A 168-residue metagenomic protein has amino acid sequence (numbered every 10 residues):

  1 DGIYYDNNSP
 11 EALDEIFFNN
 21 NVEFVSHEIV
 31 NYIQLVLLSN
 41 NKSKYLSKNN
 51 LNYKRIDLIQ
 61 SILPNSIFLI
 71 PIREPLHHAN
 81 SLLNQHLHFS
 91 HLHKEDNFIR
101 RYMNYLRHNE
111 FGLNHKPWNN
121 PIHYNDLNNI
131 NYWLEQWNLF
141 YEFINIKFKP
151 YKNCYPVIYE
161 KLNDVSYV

Functional and structural regions predicted by a protein language model:
D1-L46, P117: PAPS-dependent sulfation machinery
N21-E28, K48-L51, N129-F140: Soluble or luminal CAZymes and related metallo-dependent hydrolases
V36-N40, F143-Y155: A structural motif corresponding to the C-terminal end of an alpha-helix and its immediate exit/capping segment
K44-K48, P156-I158: Short catalytic-loop micro-motif centered on adjacent basic/acidic residues
K48-N50, I59-N84: Conserved phosphate-donor/acceptor-positioning beta-strand/loop module used by diverse small-molecule
Y53-D57, A79, D164-Y167: Short, well-ordered alpha-helical microsegments
N84-N131: PAPS-dependent sulfotransferase catalytic core
Q136-F148, Y167: A short, acidic, amphipathic alpha-helical segment used as a generic capping/interface helix at domain edges
